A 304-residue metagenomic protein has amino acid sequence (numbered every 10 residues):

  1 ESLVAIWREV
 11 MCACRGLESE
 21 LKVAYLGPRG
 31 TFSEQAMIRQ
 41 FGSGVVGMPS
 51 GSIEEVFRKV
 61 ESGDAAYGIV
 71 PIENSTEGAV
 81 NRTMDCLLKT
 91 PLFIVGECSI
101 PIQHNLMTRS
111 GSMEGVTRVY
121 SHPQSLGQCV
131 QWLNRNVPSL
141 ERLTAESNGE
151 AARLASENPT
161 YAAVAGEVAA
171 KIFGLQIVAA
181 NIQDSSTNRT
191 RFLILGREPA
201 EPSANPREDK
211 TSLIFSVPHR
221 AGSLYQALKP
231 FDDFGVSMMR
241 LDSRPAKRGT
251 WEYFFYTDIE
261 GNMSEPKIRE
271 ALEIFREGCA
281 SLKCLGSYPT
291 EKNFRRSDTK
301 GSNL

Functional and structural regions predicted by a protein language model:
E1-L304: Domain-level signature for soluble enzymes in the chorismate/prephenate branch of the shikimate pathway
